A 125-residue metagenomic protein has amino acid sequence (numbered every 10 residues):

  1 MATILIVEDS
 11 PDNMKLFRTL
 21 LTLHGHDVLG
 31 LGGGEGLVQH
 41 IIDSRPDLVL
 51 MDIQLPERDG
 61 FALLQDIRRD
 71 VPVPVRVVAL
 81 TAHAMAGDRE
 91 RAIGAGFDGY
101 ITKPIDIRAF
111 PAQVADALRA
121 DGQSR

Functional and structural regions predicted by a protein language model:
E8: Conserved acidic carboxylate
P11-L29: Two-component/phosphorelay signaling modules centered on CheY-like receiver
D12, G33, D59-A62: Acidic catalytic/metal-coordinating carboxylates
G30-L48, E90: Acidic, metal-coordinating helix/loop segments flanking the phosphotransfer/catalytic sites of two-component signaling
Q39, F61-V73: Short amphipathic alpha-helix used as the core "switch/output" element in two-component signaling
D52, T81: Active-site residues of response regulator receiver
P56, M85: The feature encodes the CheY-like receiver
I105-V114: C-terminal output helix
